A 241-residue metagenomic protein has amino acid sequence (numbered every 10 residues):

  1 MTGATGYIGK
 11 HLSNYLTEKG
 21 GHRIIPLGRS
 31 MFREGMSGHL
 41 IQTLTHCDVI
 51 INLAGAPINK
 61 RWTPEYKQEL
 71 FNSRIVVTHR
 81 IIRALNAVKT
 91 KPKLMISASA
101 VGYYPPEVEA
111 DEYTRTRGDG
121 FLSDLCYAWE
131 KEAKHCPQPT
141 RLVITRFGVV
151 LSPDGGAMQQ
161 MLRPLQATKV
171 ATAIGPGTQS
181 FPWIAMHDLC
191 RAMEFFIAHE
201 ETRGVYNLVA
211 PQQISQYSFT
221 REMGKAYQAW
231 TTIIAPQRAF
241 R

Functional and structural regions predicted by a protein language model:
M1-K19: N-terminal Rossmann NAD(P)H-binding glycine-rich loop of SDR-like oxidoreductase domains
T2, L27, I50-A54, M95-V101 (+1 more regions): SDR active-site strand-loop-helix element
M31-R80, A84: NAD(P)H-binding glycine-rich loop region in Rossmannoid oxidoreductase-like domains and their noncatalytic homologs
N72, V76, E107-I144: Catalytic helix-loop patch of NAD(P)-dependent Rossmann-fold dehydrogenases
H79-G120: Conserved Rossmann-fold NAD(P)-dependent oxidoreductase catalytic core, especially the SDR/UDP-sugar
G120-S123, Y127, P137, R141-I144 (+2 more regions): NAD(P)-dependent short-chain dehydrogenase/reductase
K134, L162-A171, Q179-Q213: Alpha-helical substrate-binding/gating segment
F196-R241: Mid/C-terminal beta-alpha module of Rossmann-like enzyme folds, strongest in SDR-family dehydrogenases/epimerases
